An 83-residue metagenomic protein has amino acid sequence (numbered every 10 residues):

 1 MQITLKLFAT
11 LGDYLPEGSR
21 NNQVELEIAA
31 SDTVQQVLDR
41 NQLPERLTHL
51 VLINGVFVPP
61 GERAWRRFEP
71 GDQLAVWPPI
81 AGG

Functional and structural regions predicted by a protein language model:
M1-G82: Ubiquitin-like/PB1-type beta-grasp interaction modules and other compact soluble beta-rich domains
